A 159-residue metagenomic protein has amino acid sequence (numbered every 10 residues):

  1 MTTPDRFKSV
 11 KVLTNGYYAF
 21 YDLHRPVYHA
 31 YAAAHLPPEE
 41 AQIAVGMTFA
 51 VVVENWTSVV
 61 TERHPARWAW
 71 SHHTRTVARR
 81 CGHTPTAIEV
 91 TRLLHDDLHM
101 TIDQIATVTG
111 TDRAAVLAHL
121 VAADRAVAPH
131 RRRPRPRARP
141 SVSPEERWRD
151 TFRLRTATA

Functional and structural regions predicted by a protein language model:
M1-K8, P144-A159: Extreme N-terminal regulatory/targeting segments of RNA polymerase sigma factors
T2-A30, E89: A short, charge-rich alpha-helical start-of-domain segment used by transcription regulators
R6, H35, A78-P85, T107 (+2 more regions): Short amphipathic alpha-helical boundary/capping segments
S9, Y21, E62, H83-P85 (+1 more regions): Residue-level marker of regulatory loop/turn positions in helix-turn-helix DNA-binding domains and in histidine
Y18-D22, E39-A44: Histidine- and aromatic-rich ligand-binding microenvironments
R25, H29-A33, Q42-G82, L120: Σ70-family region 2.3-2.4 aromatic/basic alpha-helix that recognizes the −10 promoter and nucleates DNA melting
T84-T109, R113, L120: Short amphipathic alpha helix immediately N-terminal
T109-W148, A159: DNA-recognition helix of helix-turn-helix
